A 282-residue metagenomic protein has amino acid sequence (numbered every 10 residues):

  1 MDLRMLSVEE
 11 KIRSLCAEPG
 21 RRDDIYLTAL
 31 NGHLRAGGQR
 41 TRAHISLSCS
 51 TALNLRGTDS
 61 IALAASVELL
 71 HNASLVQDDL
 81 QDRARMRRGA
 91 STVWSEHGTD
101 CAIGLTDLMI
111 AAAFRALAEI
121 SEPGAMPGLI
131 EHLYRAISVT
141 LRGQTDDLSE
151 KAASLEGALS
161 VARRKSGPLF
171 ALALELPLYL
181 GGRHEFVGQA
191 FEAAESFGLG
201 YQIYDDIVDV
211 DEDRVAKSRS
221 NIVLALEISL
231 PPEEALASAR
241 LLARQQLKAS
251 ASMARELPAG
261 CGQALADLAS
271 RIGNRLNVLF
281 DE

Functional and structural regions predicted by a protein language model:
M1-S95, L133, Q144-L155, A216 (+1 more regions): Conserved N-terminal diphosphate/IPP-binding helix and adjacent helical/loop segment of trans-prenyltransferase domains
R13, N31, S46, F114 (+3 more regions): Amphipathic alpha-helical segments within well-ordered protein domains
H33-Q39, G98-A102, A158, A162-R163 (+2 more regions): Solvent-exposed loop and edge beta-strand segments that line ligand/cofactor-binding and catalytic clefts
H44, G57-L69, T99, L129 (+1 more regions): Alpha-helical scaffolds flanking conserved acidic
T51, V76-H97, L105, M109 (+5 more regions): Acidic, Mg2+-coordinating active-site segments of isoprenoid diphosphate-utilizing enzymes
N54, S121-E122, G182: Short helix-capping/hinge motifs at transmembrane helix termini and TM-loop junctions
R115-Y134, E234-R240, K248-G262: Transmembrane helix-loop-helix
P127, E131, S160, G188-F191 (+2 more regions): Short, charged, amphipathic alpha-helical segments
